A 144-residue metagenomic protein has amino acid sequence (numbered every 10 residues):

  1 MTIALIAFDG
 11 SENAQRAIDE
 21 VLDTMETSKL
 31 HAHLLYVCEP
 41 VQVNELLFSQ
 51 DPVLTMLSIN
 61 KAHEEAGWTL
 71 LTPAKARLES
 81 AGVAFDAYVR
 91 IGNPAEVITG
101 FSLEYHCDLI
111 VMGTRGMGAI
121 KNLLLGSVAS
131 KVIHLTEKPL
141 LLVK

Functional and structural regions predicted by a protein language model:
M1, L140-K144: Short hydrophobic/aromatic patches at helix-to-coil boundaries
T2-L54: Small/aliphatic-rich secondary-structure junction motif
I3, L109-H134: Glycine-rich, Arg-bearing micro-motifs that act as flexible, cationic patches
H33, D86, L141: Conserved beta-strand positions in the Rossmann-like core of class I SAM-dependent methyltransferases
V53-T69: A short acidic, glycine-rich active-site loop that binds or catalyzes chemistry on phosphate/adenosine moieties
A76-I110: Structural beta-alpha unit
